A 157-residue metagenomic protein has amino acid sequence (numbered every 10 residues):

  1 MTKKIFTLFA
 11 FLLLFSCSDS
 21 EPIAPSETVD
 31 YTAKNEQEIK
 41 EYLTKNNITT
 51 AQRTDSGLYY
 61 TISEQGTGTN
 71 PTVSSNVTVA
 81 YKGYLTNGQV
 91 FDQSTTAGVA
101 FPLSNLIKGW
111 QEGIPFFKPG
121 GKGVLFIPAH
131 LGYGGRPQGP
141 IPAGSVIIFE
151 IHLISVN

Functional and structural regions predicted by a protein language model:
T2-F9, C17-N157: Cross-family detector of peptidyl-prolyl cis-trans isomerase
